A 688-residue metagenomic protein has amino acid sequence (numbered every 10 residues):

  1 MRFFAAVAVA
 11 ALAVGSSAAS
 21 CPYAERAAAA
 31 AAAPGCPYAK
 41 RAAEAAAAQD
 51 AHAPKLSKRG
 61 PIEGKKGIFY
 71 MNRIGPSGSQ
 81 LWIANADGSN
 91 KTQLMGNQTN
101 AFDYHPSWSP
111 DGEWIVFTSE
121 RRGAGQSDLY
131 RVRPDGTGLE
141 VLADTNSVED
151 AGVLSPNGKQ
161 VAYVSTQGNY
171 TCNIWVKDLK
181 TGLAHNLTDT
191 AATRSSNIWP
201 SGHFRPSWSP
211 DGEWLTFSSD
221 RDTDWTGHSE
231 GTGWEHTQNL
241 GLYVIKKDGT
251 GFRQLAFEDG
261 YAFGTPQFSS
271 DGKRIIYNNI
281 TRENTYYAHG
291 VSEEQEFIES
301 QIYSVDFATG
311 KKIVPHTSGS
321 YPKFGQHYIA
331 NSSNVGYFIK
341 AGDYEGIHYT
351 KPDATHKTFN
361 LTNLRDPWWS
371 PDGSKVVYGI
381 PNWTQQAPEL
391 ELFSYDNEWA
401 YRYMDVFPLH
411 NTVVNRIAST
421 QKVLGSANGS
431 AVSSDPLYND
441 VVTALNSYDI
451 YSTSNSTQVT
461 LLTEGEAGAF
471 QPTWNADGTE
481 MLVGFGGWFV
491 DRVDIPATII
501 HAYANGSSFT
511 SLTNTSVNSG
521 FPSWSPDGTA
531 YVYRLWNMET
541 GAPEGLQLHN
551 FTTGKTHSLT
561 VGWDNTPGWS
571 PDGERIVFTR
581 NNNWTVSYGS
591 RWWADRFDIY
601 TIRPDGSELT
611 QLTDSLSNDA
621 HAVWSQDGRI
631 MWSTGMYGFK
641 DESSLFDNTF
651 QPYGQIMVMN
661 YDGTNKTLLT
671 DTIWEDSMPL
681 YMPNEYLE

Functional and structural regions predicted by a protein language model:
M1-S20: Fungal secretory targeting signals
A53-A86, N90-T92, T99-W108: Beta-strand-rich domains and repeat architectures in extracellular enzymes and scaffolds, especially beta-propellers
E63-K65, P110-D111, P156-N157, P210-D211 (+9 more regions): Residue-level detector of Asp-centered blade-edge/turn motifs that repeat once per structural unit in beta-propeller
F69, I115, V161, L215 (+8 more regions): Hydrophobic beta-strand positions that form the internal "hydrophobic ladder" of WD40/Gbeta-like beta-propeller blades
N72-L81, G96-F102, T118-L129, A143-V148 (+19 more regions): A flexible loop/linker signature enriched in serine peptidases of the S9 family
N85-S89, R133-T137, D178-G182, K246-T250 (+8 more regions): Short loop/turn segments that connect beta-strands within beta-propeller blades
S107, V153, S207, Q267 (+8 more regions): Conserved beta-strand position repeated across blades of beta-propeller domains
Q651-E688: Blade-level signature of beta-propeller repeat domains, shared across WD40, Kelch, NHL, RCC1 and BNR/Asp-box propellers
